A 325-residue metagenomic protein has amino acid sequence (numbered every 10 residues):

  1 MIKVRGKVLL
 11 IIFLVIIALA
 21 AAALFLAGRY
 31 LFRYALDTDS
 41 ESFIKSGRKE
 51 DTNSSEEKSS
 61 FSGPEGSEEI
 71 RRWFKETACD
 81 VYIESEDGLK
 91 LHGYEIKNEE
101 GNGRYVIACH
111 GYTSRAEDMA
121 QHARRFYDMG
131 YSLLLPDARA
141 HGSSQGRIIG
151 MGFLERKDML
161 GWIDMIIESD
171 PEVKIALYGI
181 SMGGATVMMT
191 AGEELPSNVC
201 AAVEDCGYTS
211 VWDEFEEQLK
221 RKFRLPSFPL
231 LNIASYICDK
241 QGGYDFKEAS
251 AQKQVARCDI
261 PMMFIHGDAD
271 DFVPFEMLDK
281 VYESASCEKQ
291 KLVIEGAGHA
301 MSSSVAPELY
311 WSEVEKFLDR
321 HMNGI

Functional and structural regions predicted by a protein language model:
L19-E84: An N-terminal hydrophobic leader/cap segment in hydrolases
D118, I149-D170: Alpha/beta-hydrolase active-site loop
A123-Q145: Conserved alpha/beta-hydrolase
M189-D245, K253: Hydrolase active-site cap/lid region
A251, I260, P274-E283: Short alpha-helix in the alpha/beta-hydrolase fold that links the catalytic acid
R257-D259, F264-H266, D270: Short beta-strand/loop motif that positions the catalytic acidic residue of the alpha/beta-hydrolase fold
A269-V273, A300-M301: Acidic catalytic loop of the alpha/beta-hydrolase fold
A297-W311: Catalytic histidine-centered segment of alpha/beta-hydrolase-like enzymes
